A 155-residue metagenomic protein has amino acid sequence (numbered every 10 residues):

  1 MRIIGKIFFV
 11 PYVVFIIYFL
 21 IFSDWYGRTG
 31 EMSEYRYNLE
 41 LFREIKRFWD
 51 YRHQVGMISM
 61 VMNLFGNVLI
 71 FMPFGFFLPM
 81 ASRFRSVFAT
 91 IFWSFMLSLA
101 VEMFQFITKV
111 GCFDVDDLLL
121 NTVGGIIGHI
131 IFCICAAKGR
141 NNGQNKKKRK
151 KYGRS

Functional and structural regions predicted by a protein language model:
M1-V110, V115, H129, C133-S155: Bulky hydrophobic segments
